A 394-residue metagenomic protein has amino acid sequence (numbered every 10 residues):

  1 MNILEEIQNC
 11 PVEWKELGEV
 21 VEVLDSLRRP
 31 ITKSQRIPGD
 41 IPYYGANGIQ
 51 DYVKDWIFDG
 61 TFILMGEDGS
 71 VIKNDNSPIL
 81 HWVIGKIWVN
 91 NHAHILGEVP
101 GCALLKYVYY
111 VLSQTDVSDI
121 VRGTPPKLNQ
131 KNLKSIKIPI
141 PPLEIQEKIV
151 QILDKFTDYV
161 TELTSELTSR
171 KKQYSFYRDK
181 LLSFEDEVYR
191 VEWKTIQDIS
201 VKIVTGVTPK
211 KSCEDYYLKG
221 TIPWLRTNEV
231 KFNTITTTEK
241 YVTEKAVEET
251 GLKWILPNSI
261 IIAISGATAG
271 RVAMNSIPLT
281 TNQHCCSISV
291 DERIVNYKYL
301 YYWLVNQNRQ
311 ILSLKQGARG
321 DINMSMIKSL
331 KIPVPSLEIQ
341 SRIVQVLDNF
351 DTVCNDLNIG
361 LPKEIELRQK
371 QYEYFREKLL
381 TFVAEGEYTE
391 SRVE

Functional and structural regions predicted by a protein language model:
M1-E394: Charged, alpha-helix-forming regions
